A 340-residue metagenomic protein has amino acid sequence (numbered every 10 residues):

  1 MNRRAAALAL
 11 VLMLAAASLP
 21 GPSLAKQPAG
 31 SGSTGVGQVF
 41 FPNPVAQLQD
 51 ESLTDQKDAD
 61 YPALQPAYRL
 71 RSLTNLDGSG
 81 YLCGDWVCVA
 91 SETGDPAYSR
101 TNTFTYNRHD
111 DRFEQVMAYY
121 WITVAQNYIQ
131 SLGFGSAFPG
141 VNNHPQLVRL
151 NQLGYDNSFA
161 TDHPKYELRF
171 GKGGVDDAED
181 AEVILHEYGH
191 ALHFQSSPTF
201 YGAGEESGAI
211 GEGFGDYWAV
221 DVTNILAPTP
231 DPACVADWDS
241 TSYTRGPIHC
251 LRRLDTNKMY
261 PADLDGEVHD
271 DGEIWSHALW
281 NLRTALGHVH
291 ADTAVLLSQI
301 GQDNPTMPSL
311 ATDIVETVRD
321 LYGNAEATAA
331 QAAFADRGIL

Functional and structural regions predicted by a protein language model:
M1-R4, L19-I184, A191-L340: Zymogen propeptides/activation segments of proteases
A9-S18: Bacterial N-terminal signal peptides
